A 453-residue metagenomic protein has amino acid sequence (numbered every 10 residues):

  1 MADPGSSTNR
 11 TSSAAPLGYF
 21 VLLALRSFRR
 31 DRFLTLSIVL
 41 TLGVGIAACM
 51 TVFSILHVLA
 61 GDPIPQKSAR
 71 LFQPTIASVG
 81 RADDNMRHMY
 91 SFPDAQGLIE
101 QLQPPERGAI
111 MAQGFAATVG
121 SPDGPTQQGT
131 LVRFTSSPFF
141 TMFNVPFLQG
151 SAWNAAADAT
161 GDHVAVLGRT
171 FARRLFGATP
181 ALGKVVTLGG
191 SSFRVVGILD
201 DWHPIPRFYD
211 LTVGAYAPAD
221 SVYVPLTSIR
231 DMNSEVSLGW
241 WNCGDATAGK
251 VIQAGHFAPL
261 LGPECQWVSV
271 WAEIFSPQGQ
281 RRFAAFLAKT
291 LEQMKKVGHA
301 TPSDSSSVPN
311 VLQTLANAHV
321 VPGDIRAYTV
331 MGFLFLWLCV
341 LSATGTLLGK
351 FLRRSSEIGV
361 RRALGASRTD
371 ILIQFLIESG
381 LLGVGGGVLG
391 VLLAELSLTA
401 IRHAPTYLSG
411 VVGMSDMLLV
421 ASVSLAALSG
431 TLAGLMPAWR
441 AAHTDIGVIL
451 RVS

Functional and structural regions predicted by a protein language model:
M1-R10, V52-L175, T179, L188-F193 (+2 more regions): Structured, solvent-exposed hinge/loop segments at the ends of secondary-structure elements
M1-V21, R26, R30, L34 (+3 more regions): Membrane-helix entry/capping segments
D31-I64: Short, strongly hydrophobic transmembrane alpha-helices
L36, C339-L341, L348, E357-R402 (+3 more regions): Transmembrane alpha-helical interface segments in multi-pass membrane proteins
P138-A152, H163-A318: Mid-to-C-terminal secondary-structure elements that act as membrane-proximal/extracytoplasmic interface segments
A327-G345: Selective detector of the "anchor" transmembrane alpha-helix that sits immediately C-terminal
A438-S453: Short cytosolic juxtamembrane segments of multi-pass membrane proteins
